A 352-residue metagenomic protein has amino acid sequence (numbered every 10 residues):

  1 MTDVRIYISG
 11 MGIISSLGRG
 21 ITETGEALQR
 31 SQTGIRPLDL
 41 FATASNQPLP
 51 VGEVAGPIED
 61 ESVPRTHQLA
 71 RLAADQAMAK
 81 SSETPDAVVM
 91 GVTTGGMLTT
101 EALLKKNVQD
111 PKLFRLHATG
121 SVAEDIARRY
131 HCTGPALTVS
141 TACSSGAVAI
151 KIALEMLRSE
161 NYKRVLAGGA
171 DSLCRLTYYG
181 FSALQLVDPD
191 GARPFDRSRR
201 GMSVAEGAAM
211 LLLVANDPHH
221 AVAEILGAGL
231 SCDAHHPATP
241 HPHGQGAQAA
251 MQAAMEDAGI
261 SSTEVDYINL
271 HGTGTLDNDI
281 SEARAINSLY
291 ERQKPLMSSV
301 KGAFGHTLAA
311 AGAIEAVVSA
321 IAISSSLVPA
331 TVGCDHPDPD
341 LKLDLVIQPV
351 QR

Functional and structural regions predicted by a protein language model:
M1, L17, T22-M90, G96-M97 (+2 more regions): Conserved active-site "lid/cap" helical segment
M1-T2, I35-Q68, G95-I152, N161 (+3 more regions): Conserved catalytic cysteine-centered active-site region of acyl-thioester-dependent Claisen-condensing enzymes
R5-S9, I14-S15, I21, A27-L49 (+3 more regions): Condensing-enzyme catalytic core mediating Claisen C-C bond formation in acyl metabolism
I8-G10, L28, A74, V88 (+10 more regions): Conserved small-residue
A74-D75, Y130, A136-G169, V204-H219 (+1 more regions): Active-site-proximal alpha-helical scaffold in enzymes
A87-M90, L137-S140, V165-A170, V222-A228 (+3 more regions): Beta-strand segments within the central parallel beta-sheet cores of soluble alpha/beta enzyme folds
K151, E155, L173-H220, H235-P237 (+3 more regions): Glycine-/small-residue-rich "gating" segment that lines the acyl/pantetheine channel and substrate pocket
P242-Y267, G272-R292: A glycine- and small/hydrophobic-rich beta-loop-beta segment that serves as a flexible "lid/hinge" or phosphate-binding
